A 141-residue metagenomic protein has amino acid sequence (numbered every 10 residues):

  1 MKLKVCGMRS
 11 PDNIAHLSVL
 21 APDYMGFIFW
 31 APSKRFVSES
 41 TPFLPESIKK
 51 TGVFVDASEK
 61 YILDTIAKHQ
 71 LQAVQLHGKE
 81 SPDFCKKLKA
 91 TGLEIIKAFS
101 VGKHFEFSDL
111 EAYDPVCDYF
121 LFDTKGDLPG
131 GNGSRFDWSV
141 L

Functional and structural regions predicted by a protein language model:
M1-L141: Conserved N-terminal beta1-alpha1 strand-loop-helix module at the mouth
